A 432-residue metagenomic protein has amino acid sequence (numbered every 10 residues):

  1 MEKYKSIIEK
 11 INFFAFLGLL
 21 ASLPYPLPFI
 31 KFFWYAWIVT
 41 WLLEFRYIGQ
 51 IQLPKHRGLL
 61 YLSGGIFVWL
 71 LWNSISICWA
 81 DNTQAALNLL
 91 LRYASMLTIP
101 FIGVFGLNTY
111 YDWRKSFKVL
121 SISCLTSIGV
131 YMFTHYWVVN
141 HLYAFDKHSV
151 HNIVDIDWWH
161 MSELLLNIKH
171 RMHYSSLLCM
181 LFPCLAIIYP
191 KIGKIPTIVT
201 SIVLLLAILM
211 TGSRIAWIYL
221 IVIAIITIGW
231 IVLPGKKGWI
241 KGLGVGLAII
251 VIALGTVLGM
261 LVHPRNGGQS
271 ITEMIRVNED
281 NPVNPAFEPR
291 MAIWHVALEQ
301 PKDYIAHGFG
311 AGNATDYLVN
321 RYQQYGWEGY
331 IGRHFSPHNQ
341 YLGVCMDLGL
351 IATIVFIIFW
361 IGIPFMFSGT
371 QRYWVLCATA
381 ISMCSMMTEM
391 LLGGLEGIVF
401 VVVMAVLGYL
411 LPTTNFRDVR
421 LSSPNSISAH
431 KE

Functional and structural regions predicted by a protein language model:
M1-Y47, W69-W79, M96, S382-C384: N-terminal signal-anchor transmembrane segment
L17-S22, V199-G212, I381-M387: Membrane-interface alpha helices of multi-pass inner-membrane proteins
A36-L42, A224-I225, V375-M387, L391-E432: Transmembrane alpha-helices of multi-pass inner-membrane enzymes
Y61-W69, T83-G106, K115, V119-C124 (+2 more regions): Aromatic-anchored transmembrane helix interface
T98, R114-H160, L166-P234, M366: Alpha-helical transmembrane segments of multi-pass inner-membrane proteins
G229, M346-S382: Hydrophobic transmembrane alpha-helices and their immediate junctions
I231-N281, H295-D303: A membrane-periplasm/extracellular boundary helix in multi-pass inner-membrane enzymes that assemble envelope glycans
D280-H295, E299, D303, H307-L348: Long extracytoplasmic/lumenal interhelical loops at the membrane interface of multi-pass membrane proteins
